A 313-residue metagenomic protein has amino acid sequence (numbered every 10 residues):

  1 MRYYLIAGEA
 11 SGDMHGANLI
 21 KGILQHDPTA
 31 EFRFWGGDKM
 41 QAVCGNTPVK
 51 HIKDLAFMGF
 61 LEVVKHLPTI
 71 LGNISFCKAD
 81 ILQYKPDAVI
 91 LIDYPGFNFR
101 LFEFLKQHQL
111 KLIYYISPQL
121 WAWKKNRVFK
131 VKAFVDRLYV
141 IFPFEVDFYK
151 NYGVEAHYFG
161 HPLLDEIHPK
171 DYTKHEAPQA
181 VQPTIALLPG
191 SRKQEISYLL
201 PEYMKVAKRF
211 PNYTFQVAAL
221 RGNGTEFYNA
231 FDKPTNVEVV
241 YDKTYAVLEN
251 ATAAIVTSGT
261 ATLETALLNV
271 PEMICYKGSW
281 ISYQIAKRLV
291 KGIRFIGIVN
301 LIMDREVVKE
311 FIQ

Functional and structural regions predicted by a protein language model:
M1-Q313: Nucleotide-activated sugar donor-binding and catalytic core shared by glycosyltransferases and related lipid-linked
